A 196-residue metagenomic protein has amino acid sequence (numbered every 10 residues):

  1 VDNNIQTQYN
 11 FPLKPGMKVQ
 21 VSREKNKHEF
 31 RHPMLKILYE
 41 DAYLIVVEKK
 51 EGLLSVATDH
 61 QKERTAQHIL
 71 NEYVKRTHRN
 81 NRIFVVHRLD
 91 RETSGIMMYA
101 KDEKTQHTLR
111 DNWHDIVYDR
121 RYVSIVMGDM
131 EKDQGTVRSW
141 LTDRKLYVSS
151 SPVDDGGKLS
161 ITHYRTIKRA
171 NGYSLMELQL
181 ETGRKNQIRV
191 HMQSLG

Functional and structural regions predicted by a protein language model:
V1-G196: RNA pseudouridine synthases
